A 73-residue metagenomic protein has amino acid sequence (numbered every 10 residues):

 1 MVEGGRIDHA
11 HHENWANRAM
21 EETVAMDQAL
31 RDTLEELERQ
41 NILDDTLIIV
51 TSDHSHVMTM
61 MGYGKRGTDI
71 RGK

Functional and structural regions predicted by a protein language model:
M1-K73: A post-motif C-terminal structural segment
